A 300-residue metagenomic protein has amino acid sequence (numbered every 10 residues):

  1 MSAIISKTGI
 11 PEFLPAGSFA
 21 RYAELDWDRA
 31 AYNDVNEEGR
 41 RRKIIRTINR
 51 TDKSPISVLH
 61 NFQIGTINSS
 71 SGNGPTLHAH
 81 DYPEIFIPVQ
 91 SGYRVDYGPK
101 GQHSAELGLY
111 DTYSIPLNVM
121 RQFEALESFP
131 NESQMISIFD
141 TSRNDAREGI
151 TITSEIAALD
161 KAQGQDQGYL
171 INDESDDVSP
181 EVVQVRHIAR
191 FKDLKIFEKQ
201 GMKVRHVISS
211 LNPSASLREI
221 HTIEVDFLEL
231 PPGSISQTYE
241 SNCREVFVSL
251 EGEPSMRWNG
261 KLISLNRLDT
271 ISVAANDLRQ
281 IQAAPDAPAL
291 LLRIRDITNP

Functional and structural regions predicted by a protein language model:
M1-H60, S154-E224: A short, N-terminal "cap"/entry segment at the start of jelly-roll beta-barrel domains of the cupin/DSBH fold
S2-G9, M120-H187, L278-P300: Double-stranded beta-helix
R46-D52, Q63-H80, S209-S214, E224-S241: Conserved short histidine dyad/triad with adjacent acidic residue
I64-N68, I85, S104, T112-S114 (+5 more regions): Conserved hydrophobic/aromatic beta-strand scaffold that supports enzyme active sites
S71, L109-Y110, P232, R267 (+1 more regions): Short, flexible surface segments
P75-L77, V95-Y97, H103-A105, I115 (+5 more regions): Short beta-strand His + acidic residue motifs that chelate non-heme Fe in jelly-roll/DSBH and cupin folds
H80-L109, V119, I235-R267: A short beta-strand-loop-beta hairpin characteristic of the jelly-roll/cupin
